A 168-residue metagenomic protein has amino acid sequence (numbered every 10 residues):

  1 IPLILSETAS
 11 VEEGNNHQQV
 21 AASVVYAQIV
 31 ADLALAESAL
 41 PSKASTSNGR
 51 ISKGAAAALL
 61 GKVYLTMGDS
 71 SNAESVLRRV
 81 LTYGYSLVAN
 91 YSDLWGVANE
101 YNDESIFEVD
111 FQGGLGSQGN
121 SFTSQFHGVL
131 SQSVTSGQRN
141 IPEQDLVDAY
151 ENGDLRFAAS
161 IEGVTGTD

Functional and structural regions predicted by a protein language model:
I1-G49, D69-N72, V80-Y83: Aromatic-anchored glycine-rich loop motif in surface-exposed flexible loops
S45-A55, L94: A glycine-rich, coil/turn loop motif that links secondary-structure elements
I51, A58, E100-E104: Short, solvent-exposed loop/turn segments at the edges of secondary structure
S86-D168: Elongated scaffold/linker segments in the mid-to-C-terminal portions of large proteins
